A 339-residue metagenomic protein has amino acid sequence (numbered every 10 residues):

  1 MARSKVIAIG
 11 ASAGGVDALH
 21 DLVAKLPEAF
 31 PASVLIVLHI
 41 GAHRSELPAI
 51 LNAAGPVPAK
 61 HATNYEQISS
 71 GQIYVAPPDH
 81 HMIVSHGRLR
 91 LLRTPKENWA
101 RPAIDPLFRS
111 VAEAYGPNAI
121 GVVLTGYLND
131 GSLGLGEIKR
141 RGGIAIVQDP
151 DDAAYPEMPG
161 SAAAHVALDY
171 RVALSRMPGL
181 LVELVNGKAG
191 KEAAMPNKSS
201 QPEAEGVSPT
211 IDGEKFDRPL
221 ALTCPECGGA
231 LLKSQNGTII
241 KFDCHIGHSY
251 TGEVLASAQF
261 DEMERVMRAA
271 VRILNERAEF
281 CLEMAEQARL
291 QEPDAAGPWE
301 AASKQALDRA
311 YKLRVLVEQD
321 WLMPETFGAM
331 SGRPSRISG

Functional and structural regions predicted by a protein language model:
M1-E286, Q305-D308, L313-M323, R333-I337: Conserved acid/base catalytic micro-environments in cytosolic active-site loops
Q287-Q291: Acidic, serine/threonine/proline-rich low-complexity intrinsically disordered regions
P293-Q305, G328: Short, charged, amphipathic alpha-helical segments
